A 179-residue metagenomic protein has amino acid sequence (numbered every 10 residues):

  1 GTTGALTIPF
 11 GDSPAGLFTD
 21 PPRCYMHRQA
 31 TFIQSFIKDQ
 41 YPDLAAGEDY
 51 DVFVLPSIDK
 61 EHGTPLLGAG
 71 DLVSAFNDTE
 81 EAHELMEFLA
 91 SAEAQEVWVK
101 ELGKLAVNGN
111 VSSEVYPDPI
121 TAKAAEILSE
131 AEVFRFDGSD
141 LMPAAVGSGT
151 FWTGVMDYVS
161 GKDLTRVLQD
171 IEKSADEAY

Functional and structural regions predicted by a protein language model:
G1-D39: Extracytoplasmic ligand-binding clamshell segments of periplasmic binding protein
G1-G11, E80, E84, K162-Q169 (+1 more regions): Helix-loop-helix "hinge/cap" segment bordering the ligand-binding cleft or interdomain interface
F10, Y25, Q29, S74-E81 (+2 more regions): Extracytoplasmic/periplasmic, Sec-exported soluble proteins
A15, H83-A90, Q95-V99, W152-M156 (+3 more regions): Non-transmembrane alpha-helical segments in soluble domains of secreted/periplasmic/extracellular proteins
D39-L105: Extracytoplasmic/periplasmic substrate-recognition and gating elements
T121-A122: Flexible, small/polar- and glycine-enriched "cap/hinge" segments at structural transition points
S129-Y179: Conserved C-terminal helix/tail region of periplasmic/extracytoplasmic solute-binding proteins
